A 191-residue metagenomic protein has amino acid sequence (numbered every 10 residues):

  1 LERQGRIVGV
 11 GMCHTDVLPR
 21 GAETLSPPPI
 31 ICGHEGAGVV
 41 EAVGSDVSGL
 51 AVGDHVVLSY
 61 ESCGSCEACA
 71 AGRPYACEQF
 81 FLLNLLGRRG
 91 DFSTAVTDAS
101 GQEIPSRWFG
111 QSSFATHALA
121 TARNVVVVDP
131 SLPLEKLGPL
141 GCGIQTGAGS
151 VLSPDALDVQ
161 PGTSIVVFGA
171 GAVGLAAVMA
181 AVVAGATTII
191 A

Functional and structural regions predicted by a protein language model:
L1-V10, A22-A70, Y75, L83 (+2 more regions): Glycine-rich beta-strand-centered segment in the early N-terminal region that forms part of a ligand/cofactor-binding
V10-G11, G171: Proline-glycine-enriched beta-turn/loop adjacent to the NAD(P) cofactor-binding site in Rossmann-like oxidoreductases
H14-G21: Cytochrome P450 core scaffold surrounding the K-helix E-X-X-R motif and the conserved "meander" helix-loop region
G21-A22, S100, G149: Short gly/ser/thr-rich secondary-structure transition/capping motifs
V52, I104-S106, L134-G138: Flexible, glycine/proline-enriched loop segments at strand-loop-helix junctions that form or flank small-ligand binding
Y60-R123: Cysteine-cluster motifs in flexible loop/terminal segments that predominantly coordinate metals
T116-H117, R123-V125, D129-A191: Mid-domain Rossmann-like dinucleotide-binding core that forms the NAD(H)/NADP(H) cofactor-binding site
